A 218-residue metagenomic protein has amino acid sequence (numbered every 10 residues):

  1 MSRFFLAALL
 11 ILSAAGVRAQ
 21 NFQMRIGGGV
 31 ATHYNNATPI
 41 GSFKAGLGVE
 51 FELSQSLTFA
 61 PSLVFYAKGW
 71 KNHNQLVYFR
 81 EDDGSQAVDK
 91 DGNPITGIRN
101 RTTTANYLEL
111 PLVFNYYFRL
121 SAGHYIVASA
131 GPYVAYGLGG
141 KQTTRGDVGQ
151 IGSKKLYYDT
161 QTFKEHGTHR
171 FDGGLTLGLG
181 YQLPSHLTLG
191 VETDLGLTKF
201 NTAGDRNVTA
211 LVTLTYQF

Functional and structural regions predicted by a protein language model:
F4-S13: Sec-dependent N-terminal signal peptides
A15-A19: Sec/Tat signal peptide C-region and signal peptidase I cleavage site
F22, S56-F59, S185-V191: Repeated loop/turn-to-beta-strand initiation elements of outer-membrane beta-barrel proteins
I26, E50-Q150, A210-F218: Gram-negative (and chloroplast) outer-membrane scaffold detector with strong preference for beta-barrel transmembrane
G29-A45, H169-R170: Surface-exposed strand-loop-strand hairpins of Gram-negative outer-membrane beta-barrel proteins
A31-N36, T96-R101, T162-E165, T198-T202: Extracellular loop and loop/strand-boundary signature of outer-membrane beta-barrel proteins
P39-F43, T104-L110, F171-G173, R206-A210: Residues that define the transmembrane beta-barrel architecture of outer-membrane proteins
K71-N74, T162-G167, G174-F218: Predominantly the C-terminal beta-signal and adjacent terminal strand-loop region of outer-membrane beta-barrel
